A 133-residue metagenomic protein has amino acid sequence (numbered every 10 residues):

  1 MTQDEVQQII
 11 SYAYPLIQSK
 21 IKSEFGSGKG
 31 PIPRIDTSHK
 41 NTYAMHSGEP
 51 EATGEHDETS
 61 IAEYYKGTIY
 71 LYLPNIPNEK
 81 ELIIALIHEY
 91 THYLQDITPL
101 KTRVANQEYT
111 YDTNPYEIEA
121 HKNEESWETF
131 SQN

Functional and structural regions predicted by a protein language model:
M1-D4, Y70: N-terminal low-structure segments adjacent to metalloprotease catalytic domains across cellular compartments
E5-G30: Zn2+-dependent metallopeptidase catalytic core
K20, Y93, N123, W127: Short alpha-helical functional segments enriched in proximate histidine and acidic residues
P31-T42: Propeptide-to-catalytic entry region of secreted or membrane-anchored zinc metalloproteases
H46-K80, I97: Active-site scaffold of zinc-dependent metalloenzymes
K80-I84, Q95-E124: Post-HEXXH active-site segment of zinc metalloproteases
H88, H92: Histidine-centered divalent metal-coordination motifs
E128-N133: Long, well-structured alpha-helical subdomains associated with metal-dependent extracellular/ecto-lumenal hydrolases
